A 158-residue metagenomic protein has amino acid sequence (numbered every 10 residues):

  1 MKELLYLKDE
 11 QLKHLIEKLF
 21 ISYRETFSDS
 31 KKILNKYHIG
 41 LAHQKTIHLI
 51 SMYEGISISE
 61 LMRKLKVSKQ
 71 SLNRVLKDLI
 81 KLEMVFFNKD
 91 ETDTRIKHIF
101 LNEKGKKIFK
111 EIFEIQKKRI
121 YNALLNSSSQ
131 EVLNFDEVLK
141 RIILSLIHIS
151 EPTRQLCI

Functional and structural regions predicted by a protein language model:
M1-Y37: N-terminal leader segment of winged-helix/HTH proteins
L19, F135-V138: Hydrophobic core positions in alpha-helical repeat/coiled-coil coupling domains, especially the HAMP
F27, K77-D136: Charged, amphipathic alpha-helical coiled-coil/dimerization segments
S28-S71: N-terminal helix-turn-helix DNA-binding core of bacterial DNA-binding proteins
I147-I158: Single conserved hydrophobic/aromatic residue that forms the stacking wall/gate of nucleotide- or nucleobase-binding
